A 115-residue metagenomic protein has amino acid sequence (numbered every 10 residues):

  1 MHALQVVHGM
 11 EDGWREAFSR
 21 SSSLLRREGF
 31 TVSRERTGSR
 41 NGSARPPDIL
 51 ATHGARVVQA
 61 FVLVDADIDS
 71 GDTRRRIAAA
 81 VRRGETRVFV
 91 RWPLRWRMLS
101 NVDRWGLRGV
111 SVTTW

Functional and structural regions predicted by a protein language model:
M1-S43, T52: Acidic-basic catalytic patches of nuclease active cores, encompassing PD-(D/E)XK and other metal-cofactor nuclease
E35-G38, F61-D67, F89-P93: Structural motif
P47-R75: Conserved catalytic cores of phosphodiester-cleaving nucleases, focusing on short active-site segments
R56-A60, R83-V90, V110: Hydrophobic beta-strand segments of well-ordered beta-sheets in folded domains
T73-I77, M98-N101: A general structural detector for well-ordered alpha-helical segments in enzyme core domains, enriched
I77-R83: Short, conserved loop/helix-junction motifs that constitute active-site signature segments in enzyme catalytic cores
W92-W115: Domain-level recognition of nuclease-like catalytic cores that cleave nucleotide substrates
